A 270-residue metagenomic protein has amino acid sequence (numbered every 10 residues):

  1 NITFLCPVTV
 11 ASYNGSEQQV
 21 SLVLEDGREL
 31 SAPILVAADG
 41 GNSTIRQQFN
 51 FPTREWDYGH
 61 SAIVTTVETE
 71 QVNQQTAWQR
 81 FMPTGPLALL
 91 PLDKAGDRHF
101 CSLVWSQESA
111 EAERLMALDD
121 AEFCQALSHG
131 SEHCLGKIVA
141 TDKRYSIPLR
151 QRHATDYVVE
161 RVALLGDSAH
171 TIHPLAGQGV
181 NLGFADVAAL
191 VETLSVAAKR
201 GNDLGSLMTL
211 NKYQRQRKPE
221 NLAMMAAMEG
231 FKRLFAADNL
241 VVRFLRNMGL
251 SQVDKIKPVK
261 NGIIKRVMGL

Functional and structural regions predicted by a protein language model:
N1: Active-site-adjacent segment of FAD-dependent monooxygenases/related oxidoreductases
F4-C6, A37, L164: A structural signal for the hydrophobic beta-strands that form the central parallel beta-sheet of Rossmann-like
L5-T9, I138-T141: Conserved beta-strand termini and adjacent loop/short-helix elements that scaffold enzyme active sites in alpha/beta
C6-V20: A conserved short coil-to-beta-strand element within the FAD-binding core of flavoproteins
Q19-V23, R28-R144: Conserved FAD-binding catalytic core of PHBH/FMO-like flavoproteins
E111-R200, L204-G205: FAD/FMN-dependent oxidoreductases across multiple families
E192-L270: C-terminal helical "tail/cap" subdomain of flavin- and related membrane-associated enzymes
